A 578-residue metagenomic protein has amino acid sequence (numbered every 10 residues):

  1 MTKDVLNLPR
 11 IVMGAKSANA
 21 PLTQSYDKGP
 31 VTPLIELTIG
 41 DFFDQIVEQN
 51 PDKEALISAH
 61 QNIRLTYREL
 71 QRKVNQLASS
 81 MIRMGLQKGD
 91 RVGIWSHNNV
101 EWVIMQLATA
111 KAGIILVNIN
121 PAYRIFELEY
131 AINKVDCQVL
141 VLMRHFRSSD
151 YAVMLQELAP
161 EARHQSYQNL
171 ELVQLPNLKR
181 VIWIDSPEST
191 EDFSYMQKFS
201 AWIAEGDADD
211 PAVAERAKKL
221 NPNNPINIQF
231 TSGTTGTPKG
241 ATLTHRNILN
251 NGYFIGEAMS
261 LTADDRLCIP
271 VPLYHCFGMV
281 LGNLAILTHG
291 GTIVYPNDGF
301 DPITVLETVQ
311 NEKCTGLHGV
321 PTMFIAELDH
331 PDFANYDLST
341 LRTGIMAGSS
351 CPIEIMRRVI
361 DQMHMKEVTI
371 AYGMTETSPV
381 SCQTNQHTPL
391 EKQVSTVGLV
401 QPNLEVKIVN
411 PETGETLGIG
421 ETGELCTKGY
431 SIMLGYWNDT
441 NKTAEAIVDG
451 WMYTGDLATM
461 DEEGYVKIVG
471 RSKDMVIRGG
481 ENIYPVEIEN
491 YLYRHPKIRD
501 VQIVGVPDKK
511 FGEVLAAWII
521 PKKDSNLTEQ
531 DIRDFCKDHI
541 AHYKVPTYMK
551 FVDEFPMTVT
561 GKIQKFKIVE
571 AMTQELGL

Functional and structural regions predicted by a protein language model:
T2-L8, A112-A201, K523-S525: Structural core segment of the AMP-binding/adenylate-forming
G14-Q24, F42-T66, E188-S189: AMP-dependent adenylate-forming
I35, D52-L107, R124-E129, Y195-G206 (+2 more regions): Conserved AMP-binding/adenylate-forming core of the ANL superfamily
P51-D52, Q174-L178, I182-W183, M196-F230 (+2 more regions): Conserved pre-ATP/AMP-binding loop-to-beta segment of ANL
R64-R68, A217-L220, I226-N250: Conserved AMP-binding A3 loop
Y123-N133, L140-R144, L317, G429 (+5 more regions): AMP-binding/adenylate-forming catalytic core of the ANL superfamily
S200-A204, N311-G319, L328-K392, E405: Gly/Ser/Thr-rich phosphate-binding loop
L249-R266, C276-G316, H330: Conserved AMP-binding/adenylation subdomain of ANL enzymes
